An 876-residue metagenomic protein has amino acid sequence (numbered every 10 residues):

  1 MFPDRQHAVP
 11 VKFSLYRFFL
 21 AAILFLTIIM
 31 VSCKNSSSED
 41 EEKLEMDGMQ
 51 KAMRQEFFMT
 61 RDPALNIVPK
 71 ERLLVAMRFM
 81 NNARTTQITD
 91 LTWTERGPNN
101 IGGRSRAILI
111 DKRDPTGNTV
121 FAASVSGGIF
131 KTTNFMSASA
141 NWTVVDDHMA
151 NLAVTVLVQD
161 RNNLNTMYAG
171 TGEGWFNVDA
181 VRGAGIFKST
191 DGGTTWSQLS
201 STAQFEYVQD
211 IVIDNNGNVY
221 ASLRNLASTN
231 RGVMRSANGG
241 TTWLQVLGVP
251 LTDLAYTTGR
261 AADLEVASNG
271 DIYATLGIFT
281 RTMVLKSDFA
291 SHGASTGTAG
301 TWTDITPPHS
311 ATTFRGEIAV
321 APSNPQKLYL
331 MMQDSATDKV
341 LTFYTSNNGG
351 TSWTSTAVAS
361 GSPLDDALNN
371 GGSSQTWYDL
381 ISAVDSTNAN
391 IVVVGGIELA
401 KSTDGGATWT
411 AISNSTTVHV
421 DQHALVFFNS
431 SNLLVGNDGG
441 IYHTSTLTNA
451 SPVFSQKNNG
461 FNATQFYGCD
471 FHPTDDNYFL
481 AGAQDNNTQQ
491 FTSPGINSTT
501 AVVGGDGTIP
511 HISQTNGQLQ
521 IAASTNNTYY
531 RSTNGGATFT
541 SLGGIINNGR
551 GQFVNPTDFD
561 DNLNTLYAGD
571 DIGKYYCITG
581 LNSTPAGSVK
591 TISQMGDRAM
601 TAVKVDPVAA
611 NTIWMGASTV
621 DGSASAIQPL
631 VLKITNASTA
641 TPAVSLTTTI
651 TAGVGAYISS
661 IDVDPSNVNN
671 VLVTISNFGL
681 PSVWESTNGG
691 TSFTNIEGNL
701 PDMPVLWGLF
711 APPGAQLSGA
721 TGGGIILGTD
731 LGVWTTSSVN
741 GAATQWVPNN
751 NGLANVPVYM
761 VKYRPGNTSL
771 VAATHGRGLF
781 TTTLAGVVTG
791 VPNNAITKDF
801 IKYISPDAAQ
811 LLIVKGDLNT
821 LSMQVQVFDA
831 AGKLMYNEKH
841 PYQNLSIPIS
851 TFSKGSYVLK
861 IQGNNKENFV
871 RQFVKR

Functional and structural regions predicted by a protein language model:
M1-F13, F18-A21, N794-R876: C-terminal outer-membrane/trafficking sorting elements
M30-S32: C-terminal motif of bacterial Sec signal peptides marking the signal peptidase cleavage site
S36-G786: Beta-propeller blade termini and top-face loops
L784-I796: Low-complexity, Pro/Thr/Ser/Gly/Ala-rich linker/spacer regions in secreted, extracellular modular proteins
